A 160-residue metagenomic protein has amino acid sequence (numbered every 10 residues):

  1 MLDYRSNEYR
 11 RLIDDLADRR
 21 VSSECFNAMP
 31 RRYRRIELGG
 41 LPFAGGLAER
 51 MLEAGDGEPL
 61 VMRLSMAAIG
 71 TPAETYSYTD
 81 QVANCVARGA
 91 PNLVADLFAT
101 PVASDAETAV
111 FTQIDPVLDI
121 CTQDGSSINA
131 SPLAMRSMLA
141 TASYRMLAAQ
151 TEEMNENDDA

Functional and structural regions predicted by a protein language model:
M1-D18, A90-T112, P116-T122: Extended intrinsically disordered, low-complexity coil regions enriched in Ser, Thr, Gly, Ala and often Pro
M1-E53: N-terminal Sec/ER secretory leader and immediately downstream segment of secreted/extracellular precursors
S6, D14-S22, I36-L41, P72-T79 (+2 more regions): Solvent-exposed, acidic/flexible segments
R32-E37, L93-A95, I128-M135: Extracellular/mature segments of secreted proteins
L38-S104: Extended amphipathic alpha-helical interaction segments
T108-A160: A cross-kingdom marker for long, charged
